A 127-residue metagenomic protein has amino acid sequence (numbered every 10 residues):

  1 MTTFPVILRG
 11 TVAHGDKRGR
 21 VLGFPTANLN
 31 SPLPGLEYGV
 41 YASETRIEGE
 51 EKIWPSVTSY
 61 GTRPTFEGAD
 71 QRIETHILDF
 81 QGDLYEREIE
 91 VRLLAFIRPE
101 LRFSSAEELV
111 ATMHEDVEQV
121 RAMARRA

Functional and structural regions predicted by a protein language model:
T2-A127: Phosphate/ribose-recognition catalytic cores of enzymes acting on nucleotide-derived substrates
